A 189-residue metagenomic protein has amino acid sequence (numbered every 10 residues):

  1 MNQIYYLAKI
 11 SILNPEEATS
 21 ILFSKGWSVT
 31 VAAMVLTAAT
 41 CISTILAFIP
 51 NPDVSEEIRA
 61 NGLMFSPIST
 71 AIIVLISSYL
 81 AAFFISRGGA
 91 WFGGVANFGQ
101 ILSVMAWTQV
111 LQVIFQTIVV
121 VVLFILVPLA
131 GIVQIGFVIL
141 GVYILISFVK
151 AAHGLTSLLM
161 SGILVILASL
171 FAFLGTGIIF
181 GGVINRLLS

Functional and structural regions predicted by a protein language model:
M1-G99: Selected alpha-helical membrane-embedding segments in polytopic membrane proteins
M34-L36, V121, G177: Charge-dense, low-complexity polyampholytic segments
I49-E56, I118-L123, F180-V183: Juxtamembrane "helix-exit" motif on the non-cytosolic side of transmembrane helices
S86, G94-G175: Hydrophobic alpha-helical transmembrane segments and adjacent short intramembrane/lumenal linkers of inner/organellar
L174-S189: Juxtamembrane boundary at the C-terminal end of a transmembrane helix
